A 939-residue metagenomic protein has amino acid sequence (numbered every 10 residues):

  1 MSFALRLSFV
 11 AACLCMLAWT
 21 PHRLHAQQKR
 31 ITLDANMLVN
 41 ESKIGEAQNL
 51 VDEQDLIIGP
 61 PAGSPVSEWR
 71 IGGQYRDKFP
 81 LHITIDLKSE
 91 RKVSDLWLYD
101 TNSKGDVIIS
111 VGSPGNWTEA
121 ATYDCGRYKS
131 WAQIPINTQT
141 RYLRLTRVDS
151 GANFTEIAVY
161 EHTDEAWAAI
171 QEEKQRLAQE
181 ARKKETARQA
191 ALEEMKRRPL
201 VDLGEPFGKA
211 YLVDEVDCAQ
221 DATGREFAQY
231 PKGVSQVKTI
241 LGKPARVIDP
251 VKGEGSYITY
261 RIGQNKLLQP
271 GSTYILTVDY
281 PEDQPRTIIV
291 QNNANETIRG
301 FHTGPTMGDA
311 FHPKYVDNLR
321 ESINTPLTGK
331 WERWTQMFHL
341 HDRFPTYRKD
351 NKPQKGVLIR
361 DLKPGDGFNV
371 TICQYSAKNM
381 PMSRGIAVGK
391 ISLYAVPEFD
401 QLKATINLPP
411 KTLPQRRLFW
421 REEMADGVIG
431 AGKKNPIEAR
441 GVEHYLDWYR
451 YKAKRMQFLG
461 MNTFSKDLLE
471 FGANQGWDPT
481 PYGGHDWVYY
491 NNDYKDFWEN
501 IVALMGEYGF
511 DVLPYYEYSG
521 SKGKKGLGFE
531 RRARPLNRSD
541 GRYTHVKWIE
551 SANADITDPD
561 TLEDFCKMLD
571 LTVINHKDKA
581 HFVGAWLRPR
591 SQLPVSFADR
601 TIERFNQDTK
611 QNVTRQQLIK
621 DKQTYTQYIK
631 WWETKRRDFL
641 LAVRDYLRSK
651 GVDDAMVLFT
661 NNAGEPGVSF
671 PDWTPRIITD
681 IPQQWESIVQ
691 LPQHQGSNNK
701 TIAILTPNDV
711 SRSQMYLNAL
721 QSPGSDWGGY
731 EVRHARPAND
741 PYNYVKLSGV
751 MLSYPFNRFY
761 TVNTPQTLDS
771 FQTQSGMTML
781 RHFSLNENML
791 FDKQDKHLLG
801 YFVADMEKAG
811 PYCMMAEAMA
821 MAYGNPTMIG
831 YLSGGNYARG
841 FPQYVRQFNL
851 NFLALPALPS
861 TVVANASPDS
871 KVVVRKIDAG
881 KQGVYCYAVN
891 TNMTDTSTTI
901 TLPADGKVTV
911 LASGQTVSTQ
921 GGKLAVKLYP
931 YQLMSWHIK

Functional and structural regions predicted by a protein language model:
A18, L24-A26: Boundary at the C-terminal end of the N-terminal hydrophobic targeting segment
Q27-I44, I170-R176, E180-Y230, K403-N407 (+1 more regions): Extracellular carbohydrate-recognition regions
Q27-S89, Y99-D106, E165-E180, Y230-V251: Disordered, acidic Ser/Thr/Pro-rich linker "stalks" and the adjacent N-terminal cap of the next globular domain
N36, D77-F79, T101-A166, D342: Trp- and acidic/polar-enriched beta-sheet ligand-binding modules for extracellular glycan and matrix recognition
P80-Y99, W131-I157, L276-V278, R348-K378: Hydrophobic/aromatic beta-strand segments within beta-rich folds
V107-I109, Q284-N295: Beta-strand acidic-aromatic groove motif in beta-rich domains, primarily in extracellular
A191, P270, L276-D283, N293-H302 (+7 more regions): Glycan-processing catalytic domains of CAZymes
V251-P270, R299, Y315: Secreted extracellular polysaccharide-interacting domains
